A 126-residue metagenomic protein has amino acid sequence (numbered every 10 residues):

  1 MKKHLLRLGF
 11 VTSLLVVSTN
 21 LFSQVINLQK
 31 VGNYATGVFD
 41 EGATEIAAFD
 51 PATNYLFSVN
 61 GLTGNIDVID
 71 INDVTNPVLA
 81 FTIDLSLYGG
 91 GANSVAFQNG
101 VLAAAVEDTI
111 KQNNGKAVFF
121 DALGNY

Functional and structural regions predicted by a protein language model:
M1-F10: Bacterial N-terminal signal peptides that target proteins for export
V11, L21-F22: Cleavable N-terminal signal peptides
Q24-Y126: Mobile, glycine-rich extracellular loop/lid and propeptide segments that shape or gate substrate/ligand access
